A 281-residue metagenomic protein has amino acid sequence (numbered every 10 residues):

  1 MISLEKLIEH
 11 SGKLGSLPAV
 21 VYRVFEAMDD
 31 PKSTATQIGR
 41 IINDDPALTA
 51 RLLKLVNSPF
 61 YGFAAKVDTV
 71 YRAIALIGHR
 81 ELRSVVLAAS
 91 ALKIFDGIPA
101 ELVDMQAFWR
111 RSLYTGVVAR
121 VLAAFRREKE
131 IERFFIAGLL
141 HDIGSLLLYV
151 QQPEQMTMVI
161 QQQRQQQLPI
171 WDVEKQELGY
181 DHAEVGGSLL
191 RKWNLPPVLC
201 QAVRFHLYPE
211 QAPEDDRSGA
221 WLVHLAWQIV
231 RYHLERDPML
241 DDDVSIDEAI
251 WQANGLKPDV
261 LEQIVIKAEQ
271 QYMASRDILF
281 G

Functional and structural regions predicted by a protein language model:
M1-K6, E248-G281: Terminal helices and disordered tails flanking the catalytic cores of nucleotide-processing hydrolases
M1-M158, Q163-V244, Q270, S275: Conserved alpha-helical "signature site" that marks functionally important helical segments or helix/loop junctions
